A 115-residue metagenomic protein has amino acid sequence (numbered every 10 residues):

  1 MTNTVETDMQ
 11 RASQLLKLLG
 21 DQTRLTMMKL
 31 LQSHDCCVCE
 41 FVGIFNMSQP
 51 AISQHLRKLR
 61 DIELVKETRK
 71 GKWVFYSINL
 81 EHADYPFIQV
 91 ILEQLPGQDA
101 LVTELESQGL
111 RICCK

Functional and structural regions predicted by a protein language model:
T2-T4, R11, E81-K115: Amphipathic alpha-helical dimerization/coiled-coil segments that flank or bridge DNA-binding/regulatory modules
Q10-S48, W73-A83: N-terminal helix-turn-helix DNA-binding core of bacterial DNA-binding proteins
R24, Q54-H55: Histidine-centered divalent metal-coordination motifs
G43, Q54, R60-D61: Alpha-helical residues within the helix-turn-helix
A51: Residues in the helix-turn-helix
L56-R57, L92: Local alpha-helix boundary/kink/capping signal
R60-K70, S77-I78: Beta-hairpin "wing" of winged helix-turn-helix
